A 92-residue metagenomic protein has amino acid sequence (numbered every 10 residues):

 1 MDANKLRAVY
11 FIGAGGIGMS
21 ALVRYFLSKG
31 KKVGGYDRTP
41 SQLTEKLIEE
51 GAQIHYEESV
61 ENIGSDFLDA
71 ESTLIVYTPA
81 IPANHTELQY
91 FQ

Functional and structural regions predicted by a protein language model:
M1-Q92: N-terminal leader/targeting and accessory segments in enzymes
